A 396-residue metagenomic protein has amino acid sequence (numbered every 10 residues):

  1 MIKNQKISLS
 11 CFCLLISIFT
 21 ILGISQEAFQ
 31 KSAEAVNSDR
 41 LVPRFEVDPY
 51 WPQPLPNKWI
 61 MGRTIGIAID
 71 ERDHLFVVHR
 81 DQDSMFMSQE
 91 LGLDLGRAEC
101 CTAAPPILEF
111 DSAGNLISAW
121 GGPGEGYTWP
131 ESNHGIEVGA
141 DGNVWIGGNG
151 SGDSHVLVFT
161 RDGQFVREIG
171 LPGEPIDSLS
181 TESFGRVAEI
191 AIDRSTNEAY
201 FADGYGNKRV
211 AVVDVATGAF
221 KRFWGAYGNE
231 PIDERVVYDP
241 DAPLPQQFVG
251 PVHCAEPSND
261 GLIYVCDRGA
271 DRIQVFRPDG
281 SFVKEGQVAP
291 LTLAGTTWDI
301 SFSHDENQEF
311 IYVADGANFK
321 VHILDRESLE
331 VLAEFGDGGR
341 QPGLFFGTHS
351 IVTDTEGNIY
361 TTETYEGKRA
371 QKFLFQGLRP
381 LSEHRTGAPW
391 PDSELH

Functional and structural regions predicted by a protein language model:
I2-C13: N-terminal Sec-pathway targeting helices
C11-I21: Bacterial N-terminal signal peptides
I21-H396: Eukaryotic scaffold repeat domains enriched in small/polar residues
